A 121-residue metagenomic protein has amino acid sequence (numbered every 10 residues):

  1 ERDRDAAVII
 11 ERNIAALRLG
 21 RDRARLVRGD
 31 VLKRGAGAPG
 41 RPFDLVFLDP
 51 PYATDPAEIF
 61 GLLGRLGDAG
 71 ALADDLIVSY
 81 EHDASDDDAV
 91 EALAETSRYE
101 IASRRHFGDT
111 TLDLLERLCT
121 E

Functional and structural regions predicted by a protein language model:
E1-E121: Class I S-adenosyl-L-methionine-dependent methyltransferase catalytic core
